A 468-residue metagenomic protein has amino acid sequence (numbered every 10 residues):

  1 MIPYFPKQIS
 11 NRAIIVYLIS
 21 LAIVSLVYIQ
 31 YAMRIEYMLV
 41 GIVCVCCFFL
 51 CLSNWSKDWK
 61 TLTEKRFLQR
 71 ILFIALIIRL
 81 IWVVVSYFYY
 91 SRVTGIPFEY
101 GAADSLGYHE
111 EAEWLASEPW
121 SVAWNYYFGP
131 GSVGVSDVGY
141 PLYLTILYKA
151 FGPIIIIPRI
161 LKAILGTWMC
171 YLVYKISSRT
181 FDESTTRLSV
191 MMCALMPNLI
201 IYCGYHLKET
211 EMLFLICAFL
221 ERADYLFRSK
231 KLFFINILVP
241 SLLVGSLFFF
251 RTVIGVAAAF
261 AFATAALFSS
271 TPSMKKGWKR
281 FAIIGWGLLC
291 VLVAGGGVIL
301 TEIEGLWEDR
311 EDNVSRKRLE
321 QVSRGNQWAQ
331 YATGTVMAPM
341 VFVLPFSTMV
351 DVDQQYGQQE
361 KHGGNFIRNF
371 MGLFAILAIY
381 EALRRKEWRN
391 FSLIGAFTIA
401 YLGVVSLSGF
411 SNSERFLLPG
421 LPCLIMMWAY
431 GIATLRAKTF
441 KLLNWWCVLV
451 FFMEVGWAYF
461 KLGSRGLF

Functional and structural regions predicted by a protein language model:
Y17-A22, L76-R79, V239-L242, K386-S406: Transmembrane alpha-helix segments characteristic of polytopic inner-membrane glycan-assembly/cell-envelope
S53-N54, F342-W388: Hydrophobic, aromatic-rich transmembrane alpha-helices and their immediate juxtamembrane boundary segments
K57, I160-T180, L373-A378: Transmembrane-helix motifs of polytopic, lipid-linked glycan transferases
D104-P153: Short hydrophobic/aromatic helix or loop-helix immediately within or flanking a transmembrane segment in polytopic
I156, V173-L195, L213: Transmembrane-helix signature of polytopic, membrane-embedded enzymes that assemble or transfer cell-envelope glycans
R179, K230-I235, G357, I376-T398: Membrane-interface helix-loop-helix junctions at transmembrane boundaries of multi-pass membrane enzymes, predominantly
I200-I201, F227, F234-A258: Membrane-interface alpha helices of multi-pass inner-membrane proteins
G204-E211: Short acidic/glycine- and proline-prone juxtamembrane loop motifs at membrane-interface regions of multi-pass membrane
